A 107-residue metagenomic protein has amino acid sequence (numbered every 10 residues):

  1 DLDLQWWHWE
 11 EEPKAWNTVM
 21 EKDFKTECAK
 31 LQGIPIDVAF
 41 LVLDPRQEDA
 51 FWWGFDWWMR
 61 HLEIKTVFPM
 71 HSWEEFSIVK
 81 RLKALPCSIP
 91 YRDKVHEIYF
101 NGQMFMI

Functional and structural regions predicted by a protein language model:
D1-R60: Active-site-proximal loop/helix segments of hydrolase catalytic cores
F51-I107: Binuclear metal-ion centers of metallo-dependent hydrolases, dominated by the metallo-beta-lactamase
